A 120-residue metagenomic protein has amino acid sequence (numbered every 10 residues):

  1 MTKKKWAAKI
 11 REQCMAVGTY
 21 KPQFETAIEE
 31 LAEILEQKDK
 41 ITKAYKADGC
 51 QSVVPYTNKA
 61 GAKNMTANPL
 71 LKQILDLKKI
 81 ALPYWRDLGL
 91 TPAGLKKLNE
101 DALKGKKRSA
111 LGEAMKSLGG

Functional and structural regions predicted by a protein language model:
M1-G120: Positively charged, polar, low-complexity stretches
